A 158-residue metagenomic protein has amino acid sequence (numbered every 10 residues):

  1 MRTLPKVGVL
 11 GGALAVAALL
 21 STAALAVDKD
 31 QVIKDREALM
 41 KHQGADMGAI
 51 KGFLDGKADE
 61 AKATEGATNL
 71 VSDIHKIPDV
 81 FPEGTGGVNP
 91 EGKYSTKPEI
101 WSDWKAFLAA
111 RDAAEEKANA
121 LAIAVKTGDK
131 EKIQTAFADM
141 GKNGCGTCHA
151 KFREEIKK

Functional and structural regions predicted by a protein language model:
M1-G12: Bacterial N-terminal signal peptides that target proteins for export
V16: Short catalytic/metal-binding and nucleic-acid-binding patches
L19-A23: N-terminal signal peptide c-region/cleavage motif recognized by signal peptidases
D30-T64, T68-K158: Sequence context surrounding c-type heme c attachment/ligation sites in exported
